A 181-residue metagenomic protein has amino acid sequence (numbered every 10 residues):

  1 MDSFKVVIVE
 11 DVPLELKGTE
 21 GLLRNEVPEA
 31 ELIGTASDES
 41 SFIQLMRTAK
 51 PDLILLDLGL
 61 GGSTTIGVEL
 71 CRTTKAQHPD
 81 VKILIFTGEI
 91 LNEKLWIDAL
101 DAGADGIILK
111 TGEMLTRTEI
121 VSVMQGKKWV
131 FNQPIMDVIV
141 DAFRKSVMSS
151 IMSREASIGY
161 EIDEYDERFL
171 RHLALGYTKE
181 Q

Functional and structural regions predicted by a protein language model:
E10: Conserved acidic carboxylate
P13-E39: Two-component/phosphorelay signaling modules centered on CheY-like receiver
E20, T35-L53, G61: Acidic, metal-coordinating helix/loop segments flanking the phosphotransfer/catalytic sites of two-component signaling
T65-D80: Short amphipathic alpha-helix used as the core "switch/output" element in two-component signaling
E69, I90-G106, T118: Alpha4 helix (beta4-alpha4-beta5 surface) of REC/receiver domains from two-component response regulators
F86-T87: Hydrophobic/aromatic residues positioned on beta-strands within the core alpha/beta folds
L100, D105, T111-S157: Short, flexible helix-to-coil linker/hinge segments that flank and couple to helix-turn-helix
S150-Q181: Helix-turn-helix DNA-binding segment
